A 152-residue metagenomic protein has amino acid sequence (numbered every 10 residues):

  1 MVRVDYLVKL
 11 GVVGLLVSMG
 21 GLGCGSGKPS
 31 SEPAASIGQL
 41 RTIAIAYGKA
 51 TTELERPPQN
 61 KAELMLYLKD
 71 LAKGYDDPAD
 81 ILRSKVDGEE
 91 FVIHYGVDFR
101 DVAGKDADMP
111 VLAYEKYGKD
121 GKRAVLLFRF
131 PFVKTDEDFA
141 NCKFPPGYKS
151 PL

Functional and structural regions predicted by a protein language model:
M1-L22: Sec-dependent bacterial lipoprotein signal peptides
V17, P33-S36, P57, V86 (+2 more regions): Generic structural signal for beta-strand residues in well-ordered domains
C24-K85, V92, F128-L152: Conserved hydrophobic/amphipathic alpha-helical signal-anchor segments
Y47, M109, R123-A124: Small-molecule pocket liners
S84-A113: Surface-exposed, charged secondary-structure patches
D106-D108, K119, L127, E137-D138: Short, cationic interaction patches enriched in Lys/Arg with P/S/T/G and frequent prolines that mark the mature domain
A113-K122, F128: Short, flexible beta-strand-to-coil junctions
